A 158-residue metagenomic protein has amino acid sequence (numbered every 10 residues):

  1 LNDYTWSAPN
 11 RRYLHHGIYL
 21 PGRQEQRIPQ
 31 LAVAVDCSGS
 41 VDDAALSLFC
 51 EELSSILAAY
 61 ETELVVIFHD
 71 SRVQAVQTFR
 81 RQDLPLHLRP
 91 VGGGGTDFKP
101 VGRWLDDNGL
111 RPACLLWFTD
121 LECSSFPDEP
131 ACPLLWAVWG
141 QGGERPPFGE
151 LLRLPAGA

Functional and structural regions predicted by a protein language model:
L1-A32, V41-A44: Acidic, polar low-complexity linker/tail segments
A8, L84, R89, R111 (+3 more regions): Intrinsic-disorder/low-complexity coil detector
H15-I18, A75-T78, F126, P146: Short, solvent-exposed polar/charged micro-motifs at secondary-structure junctions
E25-D83, L88-V91, P100-T119, C123 (+1 more regions): Von Willebrand factor
V65, E122-A158: VWA/integrin I-like adhesion module and closely mimicked acidic/polar interface patches used
G95-T96: Conserved blade-ending motifs and adjacent loop-strand segments that build the rim/top face of beta-propeller domains
